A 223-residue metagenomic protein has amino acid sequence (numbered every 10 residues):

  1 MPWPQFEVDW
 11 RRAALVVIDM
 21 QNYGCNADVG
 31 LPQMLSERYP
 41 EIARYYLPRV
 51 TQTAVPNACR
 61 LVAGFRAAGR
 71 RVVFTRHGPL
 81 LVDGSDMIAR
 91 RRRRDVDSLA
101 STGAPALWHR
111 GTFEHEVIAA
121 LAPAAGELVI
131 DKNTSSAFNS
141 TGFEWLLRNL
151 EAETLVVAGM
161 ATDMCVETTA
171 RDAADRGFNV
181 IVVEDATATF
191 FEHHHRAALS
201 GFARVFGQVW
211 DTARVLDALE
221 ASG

Functional and structural regions predicted by a protein language model:
M1-V16, Y23-E37, C59-A68, P79-L80 (+1 more regions): Active-site-adjacent betaalpha module
E37-A63: A short, conserved beta-to-alpha structural element at the edge of catalytic cores that scaffolds binding
V72-T75: A structural signal for short, well-ordered beta-strand segments and their strand-loop junctions that often border
